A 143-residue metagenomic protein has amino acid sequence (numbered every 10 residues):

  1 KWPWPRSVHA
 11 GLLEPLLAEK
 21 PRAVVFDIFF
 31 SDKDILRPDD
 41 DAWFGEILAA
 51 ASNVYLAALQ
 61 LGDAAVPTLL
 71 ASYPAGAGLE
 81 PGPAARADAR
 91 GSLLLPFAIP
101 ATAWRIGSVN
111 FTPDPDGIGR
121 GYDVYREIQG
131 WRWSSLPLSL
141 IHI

Functional and structural regions predicted by a protein language model:
K1-I141: Non-transmembrane functional regions of envelope-associated proteins
